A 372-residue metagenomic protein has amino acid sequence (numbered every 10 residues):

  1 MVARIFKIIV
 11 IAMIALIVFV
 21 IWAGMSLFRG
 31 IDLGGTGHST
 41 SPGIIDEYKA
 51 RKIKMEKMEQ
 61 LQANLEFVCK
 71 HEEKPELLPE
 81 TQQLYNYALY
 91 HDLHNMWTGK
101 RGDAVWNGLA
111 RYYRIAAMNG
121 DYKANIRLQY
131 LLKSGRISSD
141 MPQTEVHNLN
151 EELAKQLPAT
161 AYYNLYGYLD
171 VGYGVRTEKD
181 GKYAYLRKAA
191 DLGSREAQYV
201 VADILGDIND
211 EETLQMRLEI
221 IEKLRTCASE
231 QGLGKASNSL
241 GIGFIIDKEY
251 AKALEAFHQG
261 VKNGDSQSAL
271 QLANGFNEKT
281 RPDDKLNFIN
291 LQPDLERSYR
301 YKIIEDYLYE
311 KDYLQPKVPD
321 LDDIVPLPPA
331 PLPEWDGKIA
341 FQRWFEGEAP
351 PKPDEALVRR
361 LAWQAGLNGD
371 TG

Functional and structural regions predicted by a protein language model:
M1-I17: N-terminal Sec-pathway targeting helices
W22-G108, N119: N-terminal leader/linker segments that initiate helical-solenoid repeat arrays
E73, I115-A116, N150-L153, K188-A189 (+3 more regions): Canonical positions in the second alpha-helix
L77-E80, L84, H94, N119-Y122 (+11 more regions): Short helix-capping/linker turns of helical repeat alpha-solenoids
A88-R101, Q129-D140, Y166-R176, A202-L214 (+3 more regions): Short coil/turn linking the two alpha-helices of tandem helical-hairpin repeats
R101-R111, S138-L149, V175-Y185, D210-L224 (+2 more regions): Structural signature of tandem alpha-helical TPR/SEL1-like repeats, specifically the intra-repeat loop/turn
L128-R136, V201-I208, I242, L270-P282 (+2 more regions): TPR/TPR-like alpha-solenoid helical repeat scaffolds
L254-S266, A273-P282, N287-K311: TPR/TPR-like (Sel1-like) alpha-helical repeat modules
